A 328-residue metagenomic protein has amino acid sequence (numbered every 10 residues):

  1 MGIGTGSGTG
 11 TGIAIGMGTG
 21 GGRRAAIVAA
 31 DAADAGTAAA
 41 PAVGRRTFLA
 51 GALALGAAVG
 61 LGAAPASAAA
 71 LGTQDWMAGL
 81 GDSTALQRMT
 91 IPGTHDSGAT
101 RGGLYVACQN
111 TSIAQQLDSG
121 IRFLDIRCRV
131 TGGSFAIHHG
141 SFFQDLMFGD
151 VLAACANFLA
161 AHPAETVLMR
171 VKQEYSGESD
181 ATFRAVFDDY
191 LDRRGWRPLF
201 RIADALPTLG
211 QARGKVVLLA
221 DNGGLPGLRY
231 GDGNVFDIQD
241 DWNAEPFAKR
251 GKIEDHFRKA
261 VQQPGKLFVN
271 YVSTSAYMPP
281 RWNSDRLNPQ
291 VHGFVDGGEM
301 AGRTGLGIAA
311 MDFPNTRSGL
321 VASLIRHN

Functional and structural regions predicted by a protein language model:
M1-V43, L53-L61: N-terminal secretory signal peptides
V59-A70: C-terminal region of N-terminal signal peptides and the immediate post-cleavage residues of exported proteins
A69-S119, G133-M147, V151-A161, V269-N328: Long, acidic (Asp/Glu-rich), low-complexity accessory segments flanking structured domains
Q87-I91, R122-I126, T166-V171, V216-A220 (+2 more regions): Structural recognition of the beta-strand scaffold that forms the well-ordered cores of secreted hydrolase catalytic
R129-T131, H138-A203: Metal-dependent phosphodiesterase/phospholipase catalytic core, i.e., the His/Asp/Glu-rich active-site region
T182-Y190, G231, L320-R326: Short, aromatic/basic amphipathic alpha-helical patches
P198-R303: Surface-exposed substrate-engagement region within the catalytic domains of secreted or surface-exposed extracellular
